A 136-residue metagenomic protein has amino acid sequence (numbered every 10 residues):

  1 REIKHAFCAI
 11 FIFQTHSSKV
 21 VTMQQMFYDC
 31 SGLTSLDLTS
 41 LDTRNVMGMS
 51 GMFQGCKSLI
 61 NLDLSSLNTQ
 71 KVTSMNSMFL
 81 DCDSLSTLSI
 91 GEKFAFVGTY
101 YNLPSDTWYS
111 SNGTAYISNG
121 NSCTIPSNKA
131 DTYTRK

Functional and structural regions predicted by a protein language model:
R1-K136: Negatively charged
